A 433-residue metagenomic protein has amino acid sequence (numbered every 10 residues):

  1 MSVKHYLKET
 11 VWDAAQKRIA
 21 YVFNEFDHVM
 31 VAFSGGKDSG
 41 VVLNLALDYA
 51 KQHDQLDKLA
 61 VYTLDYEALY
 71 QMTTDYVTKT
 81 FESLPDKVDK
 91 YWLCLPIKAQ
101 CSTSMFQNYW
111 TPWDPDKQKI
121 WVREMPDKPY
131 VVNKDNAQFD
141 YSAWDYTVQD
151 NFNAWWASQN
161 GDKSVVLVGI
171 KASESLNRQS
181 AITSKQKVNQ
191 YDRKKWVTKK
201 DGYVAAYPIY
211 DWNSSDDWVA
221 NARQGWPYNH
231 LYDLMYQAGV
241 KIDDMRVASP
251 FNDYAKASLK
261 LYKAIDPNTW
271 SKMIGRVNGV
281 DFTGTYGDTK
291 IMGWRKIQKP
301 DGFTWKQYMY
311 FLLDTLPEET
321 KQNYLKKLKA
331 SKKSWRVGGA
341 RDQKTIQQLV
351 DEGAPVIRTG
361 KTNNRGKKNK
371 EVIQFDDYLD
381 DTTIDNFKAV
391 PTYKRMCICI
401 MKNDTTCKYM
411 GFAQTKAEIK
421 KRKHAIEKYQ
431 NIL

Functional and structural regions predicted by a protein language model:
M1-M30, S39-L433: Nucleotide-activated chemistry modules centered on ATP-dependent adenylation/adenylyltransferase
G36: Conserved G/P- and acidic residue-centered "switch" motifs that form tight phosphate/ATP-binding loops in soluble
